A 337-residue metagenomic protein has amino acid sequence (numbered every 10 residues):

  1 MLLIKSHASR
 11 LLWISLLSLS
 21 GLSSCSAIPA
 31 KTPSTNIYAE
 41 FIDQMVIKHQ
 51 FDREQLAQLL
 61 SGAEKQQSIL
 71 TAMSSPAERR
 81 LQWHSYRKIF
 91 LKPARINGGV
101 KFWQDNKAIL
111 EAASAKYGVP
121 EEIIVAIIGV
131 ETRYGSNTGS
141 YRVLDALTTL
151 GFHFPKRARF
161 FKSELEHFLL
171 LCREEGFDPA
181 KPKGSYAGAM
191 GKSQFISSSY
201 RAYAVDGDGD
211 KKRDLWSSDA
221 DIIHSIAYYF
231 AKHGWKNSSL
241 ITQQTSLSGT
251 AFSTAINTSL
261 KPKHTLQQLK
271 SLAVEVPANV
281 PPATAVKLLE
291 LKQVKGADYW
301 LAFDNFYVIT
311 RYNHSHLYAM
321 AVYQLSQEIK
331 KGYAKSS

Functional and structural regions predicted by a protein language model:
L2-W13: Bacterial N-terminal signal peptides that target proteins for export
L12-S23: Bacterial N-terminal signal peptides
I28-D105, E111-S114: An acidic, Gly/Ser/Thr/Pro-rich helix-cap/linker signature
A57-K65, V119-G135, F168-R173, I226-A227: Short, functionally critical alpha-helical segments immediately adjacent to catalytic or ligand/cofactor-binding
K65-A72, T132-R142, H153-A158, E174-A180 (+2 more regions): Secretory-pathway/luminal and periplasmic proteins that interact with or process carbohydrate-rich
K88-K101, G151-R159, R201-S217, Y307: Substrate-binding clefts and substrate-entry loops adjacent to catalytic sites of polymer-processing enzymes acting on
P179, K183-V294: Flexible, glycine-rich surface segments
L291-S337: C-terminal functional modules
